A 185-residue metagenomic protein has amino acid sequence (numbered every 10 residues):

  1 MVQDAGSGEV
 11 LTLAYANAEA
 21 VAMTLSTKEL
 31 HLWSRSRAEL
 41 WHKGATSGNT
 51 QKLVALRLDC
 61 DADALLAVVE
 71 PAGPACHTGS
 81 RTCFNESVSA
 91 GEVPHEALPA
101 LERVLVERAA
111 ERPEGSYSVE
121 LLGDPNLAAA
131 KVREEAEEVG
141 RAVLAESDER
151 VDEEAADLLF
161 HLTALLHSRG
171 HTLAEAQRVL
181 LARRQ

Functional and structural regions predicted by a protein language model:
M1-A155, L159-Q185: Flexible "arm" and connector segments at domain edges
